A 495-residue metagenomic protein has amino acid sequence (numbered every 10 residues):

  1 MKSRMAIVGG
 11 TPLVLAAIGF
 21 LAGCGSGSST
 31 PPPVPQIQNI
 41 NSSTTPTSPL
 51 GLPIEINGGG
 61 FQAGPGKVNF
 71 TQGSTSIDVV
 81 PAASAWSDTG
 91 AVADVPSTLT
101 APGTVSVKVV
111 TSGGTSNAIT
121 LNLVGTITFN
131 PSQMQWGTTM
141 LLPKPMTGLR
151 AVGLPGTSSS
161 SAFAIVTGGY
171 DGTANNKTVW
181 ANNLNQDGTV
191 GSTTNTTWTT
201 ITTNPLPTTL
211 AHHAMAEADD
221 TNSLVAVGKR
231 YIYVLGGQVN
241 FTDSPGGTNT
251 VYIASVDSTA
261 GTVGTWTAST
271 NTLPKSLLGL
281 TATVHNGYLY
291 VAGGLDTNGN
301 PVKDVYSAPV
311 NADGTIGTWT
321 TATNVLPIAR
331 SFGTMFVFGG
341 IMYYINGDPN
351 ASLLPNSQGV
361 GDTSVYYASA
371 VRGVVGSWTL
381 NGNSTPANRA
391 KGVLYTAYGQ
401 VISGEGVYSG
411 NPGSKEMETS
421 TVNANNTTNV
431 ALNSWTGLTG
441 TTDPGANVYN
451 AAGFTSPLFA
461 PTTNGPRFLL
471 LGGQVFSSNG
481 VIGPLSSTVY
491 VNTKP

Functional and structural regions predicted by a protein language model:
M1-P12: Bacterial N-terminal signal peptides that target proteins for export
F20-G23: C-terminal motif of bacterial Sec signal peptides marking the signal peptidase cleavage site
G25-K67, G113-F129: Beta-strand/beta-sandwich contexts
T30-P33, G66, N122-P495: Kelch-like beta-propeller repeat domains
F70-D78: Change "in extracellular beta-sheet-rich domains … of secreted and cell-surface proteins" to "in beta-sheet-rich domains
S84-A93: Aromatic sugar-binding surface patches on proteins that engage polysaccharides or sugar-phosphate polymers
S97-G103: Surface-exposed, short loops/turns at beta-strand junctions within beta-sandwich domains
V109-T111: Conserved structural position at the C-terminal beta-strand of extracellular beta-sandwich adhesion modules
